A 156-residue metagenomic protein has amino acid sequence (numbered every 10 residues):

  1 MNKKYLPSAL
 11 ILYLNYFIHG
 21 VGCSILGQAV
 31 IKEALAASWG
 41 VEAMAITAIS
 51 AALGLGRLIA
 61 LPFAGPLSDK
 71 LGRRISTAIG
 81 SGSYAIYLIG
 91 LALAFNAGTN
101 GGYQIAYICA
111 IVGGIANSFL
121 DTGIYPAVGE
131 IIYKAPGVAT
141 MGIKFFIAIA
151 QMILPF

Functional and structural regions predicted by a protein language model:
Y5-A34, W39-T47: Helix-loop boundary and gating motifs at the non-cytosolic
G20, S24, G114-T122, M152: Small-residue-rich segments within alpha-helical transmembrane domains of MFS-like 12-TM solute carriers
V41-S50, G102, A106, T140: Juxtamembrane helix-start elements in MFS-like secondary transporters
L53-P62, M152: Residue-level signature of mid-helix packing/kink "hotspots" within the transmembrane helices of 12-pass Major
G65-P66, K70: Membrane-interface helix termini in secondary transporters
G82-N100: C-terminal ends and interior cores of transmembrane alpha-helices in multi-pass membrane transporters/permeases
C109-F145: Cytoplasmic helix-loop-helix junction between adjacent transmembrane helices in 12-TM secondary transporters
